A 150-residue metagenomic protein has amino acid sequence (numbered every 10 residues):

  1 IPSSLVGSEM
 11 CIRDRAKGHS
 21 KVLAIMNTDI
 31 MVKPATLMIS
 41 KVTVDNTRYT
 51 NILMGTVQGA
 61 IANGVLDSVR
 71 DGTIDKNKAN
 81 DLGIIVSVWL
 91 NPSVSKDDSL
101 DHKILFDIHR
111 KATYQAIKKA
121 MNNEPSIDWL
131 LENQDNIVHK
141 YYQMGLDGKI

Functional and structural regions predicted by a protein language model:
I1-G7, I12: Single conserved hydrophobic/aromatic residue that forms the stacking wall/gate of nucleotide- or nucleobase-binding
P2-S4, D29, I74-K76: A generic structural signal for short, solvent-exposed coil/turn residues that cap or connect secondary-structure
E9, V32-I52, L90-K103: Short hinge/gating elements
R13, K17-V44, K78-A79, G83-I85: Flexible hinge/switch segments at interdomain interfaces of large molecular machines
V44, R48-D75, H102-I150: Flexible helix-coil linker/hinge segments at domain or subdomain boundaries
T73-S93: Core structural elements
